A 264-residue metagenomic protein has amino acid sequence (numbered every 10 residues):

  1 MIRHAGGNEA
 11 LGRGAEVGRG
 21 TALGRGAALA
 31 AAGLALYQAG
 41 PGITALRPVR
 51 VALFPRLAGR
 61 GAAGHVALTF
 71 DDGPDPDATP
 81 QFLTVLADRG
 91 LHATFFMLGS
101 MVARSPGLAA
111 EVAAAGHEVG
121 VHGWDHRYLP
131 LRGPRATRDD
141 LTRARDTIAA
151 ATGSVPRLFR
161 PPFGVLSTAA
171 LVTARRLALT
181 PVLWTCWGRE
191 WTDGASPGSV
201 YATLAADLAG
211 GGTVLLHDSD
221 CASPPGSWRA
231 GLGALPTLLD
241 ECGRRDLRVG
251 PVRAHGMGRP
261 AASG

Functional and structural regions predicted by a protein language model:
E9-G14, G18-I43: Hydrophobic alpha-helical topogenic segments used for membrane insertion/localization
G24, G73, L98-S100, W124 (+4 more regions): Active-site beta-loop-alpha junctions enriched in small/polar residues
P41-P130, A136, D140, T147 (+2 more regions): Active-site beta->alpha N-cap acidic-glycine motif
P48-G61, A103, P225-G264: C-terminal domain-boundary segment and adjacent tail
D71, L86, F95, V119 (+4 more regions): Divalent metal-coordination and catalytic microenvironments
R127-R132, E190-T192, A222-P225: A short acidic, helix-capping loop that chelates divalent metal ions and anchors anionic groups
A136-L141, A195-A202, W228-L235: Charged helix-capping and loop-helix junction motifs
V165, L171-L208, L247-G258: His/Asp/Glu-enriched short active-site or ligand-binding loop at hydrolase and phosphoryl-transfer sites
